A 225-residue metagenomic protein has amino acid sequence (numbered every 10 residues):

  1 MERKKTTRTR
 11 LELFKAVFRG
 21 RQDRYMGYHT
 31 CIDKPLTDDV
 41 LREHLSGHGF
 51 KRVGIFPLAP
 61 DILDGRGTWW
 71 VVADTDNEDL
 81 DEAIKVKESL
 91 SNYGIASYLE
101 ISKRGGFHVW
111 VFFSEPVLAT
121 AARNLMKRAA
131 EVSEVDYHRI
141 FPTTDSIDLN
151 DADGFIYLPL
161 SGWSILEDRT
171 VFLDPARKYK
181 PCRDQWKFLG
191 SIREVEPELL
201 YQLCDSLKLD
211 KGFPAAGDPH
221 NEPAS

Functional and structural regions predicted by a protein language model:
E2-G105, F112-R128, V135: Signature for HUH/AEP ssDNA processing cores
K15, D136-S225: C-terminal accessory nucleic-acid interaction domains of nucleic acid-metabolism proteins
K34, D39-V40, I62, V109 (+3 more regions): Short linear motifs in intrinsically disordered/low-complexity regions
F56, D74, Y98-E100, W110 (+3 more regions): Residues in well-ordered beta-strands of folded domains
G106-F107, E167: Eukaryotic short linear interaction motifs
L118-V132, P159-T170: A broadly tuned preference for mixed-charge, low-complexity surface segments
